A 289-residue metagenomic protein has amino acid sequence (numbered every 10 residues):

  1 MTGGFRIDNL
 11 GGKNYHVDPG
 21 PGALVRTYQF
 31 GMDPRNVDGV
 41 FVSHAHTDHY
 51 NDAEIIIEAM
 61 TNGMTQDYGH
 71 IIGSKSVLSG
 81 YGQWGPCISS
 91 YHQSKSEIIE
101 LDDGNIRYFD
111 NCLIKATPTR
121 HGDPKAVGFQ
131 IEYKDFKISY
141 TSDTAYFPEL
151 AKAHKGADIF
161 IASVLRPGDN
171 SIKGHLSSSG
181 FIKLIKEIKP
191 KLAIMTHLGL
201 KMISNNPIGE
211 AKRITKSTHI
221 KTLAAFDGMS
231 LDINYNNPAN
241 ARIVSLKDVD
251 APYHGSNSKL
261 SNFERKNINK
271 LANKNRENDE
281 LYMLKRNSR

Functional and structural regions predicted by a protein language model:
M1-F30, K125-S142, I159: Conserved beta-strand hairpin/beta-sheet module of binuclear metal-dependent hydrolase folds, prominently
H16-G20, V37-D48, G73-S74, I138-T144 (+3 more regions): Active-site neighborhood of phospho(di)ester-bond hydrolases with catalytic His/Asp-centered motifs
P21-I72, G156-F160: Active-site metal-binding motif and surrounding structural segment of the metallo-beta-lactamase
G22-V25, K95-L101, S139-A145, H175: Short gly/ser/thr-rich secondary-structure transition/capping motifs
M32-R35, S94, D110-C112, K155 (+1 more regions): Structured loop/turn residues at beta-strand edges in well-structured enzyme cores
N51-M60, W84, I203-R213: Metal-dependent catalytic neighborhoods of phosphoester/phosphodiester hydrolases
Y68-A126, Y133-K134: Metallo-beta-lactamase
P148-I159, R166-R289: Binuclear metal-ion centers of metallo-dependent hydrolases, dominated by the metallo-beta-lactamase
